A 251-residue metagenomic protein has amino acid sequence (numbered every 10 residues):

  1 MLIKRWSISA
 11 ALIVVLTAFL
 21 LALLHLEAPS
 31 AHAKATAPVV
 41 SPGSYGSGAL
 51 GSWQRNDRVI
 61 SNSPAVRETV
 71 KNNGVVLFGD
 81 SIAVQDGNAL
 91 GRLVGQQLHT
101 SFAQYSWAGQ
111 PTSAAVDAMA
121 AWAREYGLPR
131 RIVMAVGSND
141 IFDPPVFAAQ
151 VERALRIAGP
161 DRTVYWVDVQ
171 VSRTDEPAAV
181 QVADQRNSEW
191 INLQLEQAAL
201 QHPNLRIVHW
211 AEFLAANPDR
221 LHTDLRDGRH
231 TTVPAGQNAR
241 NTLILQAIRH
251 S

Functional and structural regions predicted by a protein language model:
M1-V76, A83, E125, R220: N-terminal secretory targeting modules
G48-R55, S63-Q150, R173-D175: Conserved SGNH/GDSL esterase-like catalytic core that processes O-acyl groups on lipids and polysaccharides
L77, A89, L93, R131 (+6 more regions): Extracytoplasmic/secreted proteins, especially bacterial periplasmic and envelope-associated proteins
Q97, D161, H202: Acidic-histidine catalytic/liganding microenvironments
S101-A103, T163, N204-R206: Conserved beta-strand segments of alpha/beta enzyme cores
G127, G159, L200: Short conserved AdoMet
N139, I157-E189: Active-site segments of SGNH/GDSL-like serine hydrolases that catalyze O-acetyl group transfer/hydrolysis on lipids
T174-S251: Catalytic His-Asp segment of secreted/periplasmic serine-dependent ester chemistry enzymes
